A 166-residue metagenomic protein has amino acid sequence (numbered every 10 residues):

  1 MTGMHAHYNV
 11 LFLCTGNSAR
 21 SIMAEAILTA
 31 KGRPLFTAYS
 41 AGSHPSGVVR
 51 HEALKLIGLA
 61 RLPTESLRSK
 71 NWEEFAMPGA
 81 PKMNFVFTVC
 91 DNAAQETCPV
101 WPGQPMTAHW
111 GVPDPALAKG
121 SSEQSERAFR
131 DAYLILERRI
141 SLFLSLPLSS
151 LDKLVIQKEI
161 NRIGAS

Functional and structural regions predicted by a protein language model:
T2-S166: Short polar/charged helix/loop
